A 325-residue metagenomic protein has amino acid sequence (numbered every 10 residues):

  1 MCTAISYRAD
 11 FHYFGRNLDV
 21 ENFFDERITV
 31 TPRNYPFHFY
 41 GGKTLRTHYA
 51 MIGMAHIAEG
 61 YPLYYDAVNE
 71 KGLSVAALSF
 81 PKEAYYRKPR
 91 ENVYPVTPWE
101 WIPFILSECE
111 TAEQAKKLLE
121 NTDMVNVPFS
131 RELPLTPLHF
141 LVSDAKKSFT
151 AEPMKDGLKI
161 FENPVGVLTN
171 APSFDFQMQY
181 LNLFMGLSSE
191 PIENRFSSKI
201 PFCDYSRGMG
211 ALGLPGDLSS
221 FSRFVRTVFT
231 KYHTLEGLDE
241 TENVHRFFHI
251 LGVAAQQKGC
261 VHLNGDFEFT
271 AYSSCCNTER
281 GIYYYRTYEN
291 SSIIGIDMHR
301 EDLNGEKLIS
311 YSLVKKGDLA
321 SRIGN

Functional and structural regions predicted by a protein language model:
M1-Y13, V127-S130, L135-T136, D144-K147 (+1 more regions): C-terminus-biased signal that marks the final domain/tail of proteins
M1-Y94, N121, N126, S310 (+2 more regions): A contiguous strand-loop segment
F14, V75-A77, I160, Y283-R286: Short hydrophobic/aromatic-rich beta-strand segments that constitute the beta-sheet cores of beta-sandwich/beta-barrel
V20-N22, P81-E83, D156-K159, E289-I293: Short, surface-exposed beta-strand-loop junctions and turns on beta-sheet-rich folds
F23-V30, Y85-P89, I160-V165, A171-P172 (+1 more regions): A short, polar/proline- and glycine-enriched secondary-structure boundary/capping micro-motif
N92-P128, E240-L251: Proteins synthesized as precursors that undergo proteolytic processing into mature forms
L135-K159: Long, compositionally biased
